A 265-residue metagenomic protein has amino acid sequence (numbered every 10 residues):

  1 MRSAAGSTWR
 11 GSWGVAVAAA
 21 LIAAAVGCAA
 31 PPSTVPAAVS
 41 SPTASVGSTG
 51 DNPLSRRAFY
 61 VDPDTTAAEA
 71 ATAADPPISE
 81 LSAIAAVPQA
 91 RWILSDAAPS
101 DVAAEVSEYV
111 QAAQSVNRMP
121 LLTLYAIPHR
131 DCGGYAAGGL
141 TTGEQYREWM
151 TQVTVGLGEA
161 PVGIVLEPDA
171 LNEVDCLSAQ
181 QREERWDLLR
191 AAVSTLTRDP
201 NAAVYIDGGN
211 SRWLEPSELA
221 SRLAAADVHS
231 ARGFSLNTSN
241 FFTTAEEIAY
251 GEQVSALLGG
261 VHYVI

Functional and structural regions predicted by a protein language model:
R2-V17: Bacterial N-terminal signal peptides that target proteins for export
V15-A25: Bacterial N-terminal signal peptides
A24-T49: C-terminal region of N-terminal signal peptides and the immediate post-cleavage residues of exported proteins
P53-G156: N-terminal carbohydrate-binding/catalytic regions of secreted carbohydrate-active enzymes
D62-A85, S211-I265: Surface-exposed substrate-engagement region within the catalytic domains of secreted or surface-exposed extracellular
D62-D64, L94-A97, T123-I127, V165-A170 (+2 more regions): Active-site-proximal beta-strand/loop segments in catalytic clefts of secreted hydrolases
R91, N117-L121, P161-V165, N201-Y205 (+2 more regions): Structural preference for beta-strand elements that scaffold enzyme active sites
A136-P161, P168-A202, N210, L214-E218: Active-site cleft segment of glycoside hydrolase catalytic domains centered on the general acid/base Glu
